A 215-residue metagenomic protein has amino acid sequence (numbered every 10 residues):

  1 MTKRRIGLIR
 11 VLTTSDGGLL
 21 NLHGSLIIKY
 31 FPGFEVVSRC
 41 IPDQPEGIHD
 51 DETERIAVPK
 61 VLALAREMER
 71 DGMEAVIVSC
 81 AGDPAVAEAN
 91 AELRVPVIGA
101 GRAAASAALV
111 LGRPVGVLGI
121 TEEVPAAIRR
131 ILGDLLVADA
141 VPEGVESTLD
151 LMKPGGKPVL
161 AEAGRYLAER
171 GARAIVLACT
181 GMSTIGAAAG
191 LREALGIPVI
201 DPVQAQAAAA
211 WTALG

Functional and structural regions predicted by a protein language model:
M1-I56, G116-P154: N-terminal glycine-rich anion-binding loop in soluble enzyme alpha/beta folds
L20-N21, E88-A91, R129-R130, A187-G190: Short amphipathic alpha-helical segments
D50-E67, D71, P154-A163: Glycine-rich, highly charged phosphate/nucleotide-binding loops
E52-A57, A75, R94-P96, L151-G155 (+1 more regions): Short, flexible loop segments at the rims of nucleotide/cofactor-binding pockets, characterized by
A57-E88, E92, C179-G186: Beta-alpha junction/loop-to-helix N-cap segments that form part of ligand/metal-binding clefts
M68, M73-E74, G112-R113, A172 (+1 more regions): Short, high-confidence coil segments that cap the C-terminus of an alpha-helix and link into the following beta-strand
I77-V78, G82-A85, A168-L195, D201 (+1 more regions): Hydrophobic alpha-helical
N90-L111, L191-A210: Short, acidic/small-residue loops that bind anionic groups at enzyme active sites
